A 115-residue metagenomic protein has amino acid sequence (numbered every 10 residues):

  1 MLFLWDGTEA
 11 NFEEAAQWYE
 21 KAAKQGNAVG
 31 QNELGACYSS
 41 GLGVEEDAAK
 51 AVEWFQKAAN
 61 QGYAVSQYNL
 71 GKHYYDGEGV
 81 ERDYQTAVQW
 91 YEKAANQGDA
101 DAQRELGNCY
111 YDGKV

Functional and structural regions predicted by a protein language model:
M1-L4, E33-S40, V44, N69-D76 (+1 more regions): Hydrophobic face of amphipathic alpha-helices that form TPR/SEL1-like repeat modules and related alpha-solenoid
D6-A10, K24, L42-E46, N60 (+3 more regions): Short coil/turn and helix-start
E13-E14, K24-N27, N32, E46 (+4 more regions): Intrinsically disordered, low-complexity polyampholyte segments enriched for Lys and acidic residues
W18-Y19, Y38, W54-F55, Y74 (+2 more regions): Conserved hydrophobic/aromatic "anchor" residues that stabilize well-ordered secondary structure elements
